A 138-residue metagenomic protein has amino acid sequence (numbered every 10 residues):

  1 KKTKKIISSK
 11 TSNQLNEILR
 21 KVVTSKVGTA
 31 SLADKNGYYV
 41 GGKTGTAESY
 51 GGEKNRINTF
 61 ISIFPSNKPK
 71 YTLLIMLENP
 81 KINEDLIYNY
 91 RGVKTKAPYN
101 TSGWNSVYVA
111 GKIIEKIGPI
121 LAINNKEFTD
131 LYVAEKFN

Functional and structural regions predicted by a protein language model:
K1, A33, I123-N138: Acidic/histidine-enriched alpha-helical segments
K1-K4, K10, N16-A122: Active-site beta-strand/loop architecture of penicillin-binding DD-peptidases
